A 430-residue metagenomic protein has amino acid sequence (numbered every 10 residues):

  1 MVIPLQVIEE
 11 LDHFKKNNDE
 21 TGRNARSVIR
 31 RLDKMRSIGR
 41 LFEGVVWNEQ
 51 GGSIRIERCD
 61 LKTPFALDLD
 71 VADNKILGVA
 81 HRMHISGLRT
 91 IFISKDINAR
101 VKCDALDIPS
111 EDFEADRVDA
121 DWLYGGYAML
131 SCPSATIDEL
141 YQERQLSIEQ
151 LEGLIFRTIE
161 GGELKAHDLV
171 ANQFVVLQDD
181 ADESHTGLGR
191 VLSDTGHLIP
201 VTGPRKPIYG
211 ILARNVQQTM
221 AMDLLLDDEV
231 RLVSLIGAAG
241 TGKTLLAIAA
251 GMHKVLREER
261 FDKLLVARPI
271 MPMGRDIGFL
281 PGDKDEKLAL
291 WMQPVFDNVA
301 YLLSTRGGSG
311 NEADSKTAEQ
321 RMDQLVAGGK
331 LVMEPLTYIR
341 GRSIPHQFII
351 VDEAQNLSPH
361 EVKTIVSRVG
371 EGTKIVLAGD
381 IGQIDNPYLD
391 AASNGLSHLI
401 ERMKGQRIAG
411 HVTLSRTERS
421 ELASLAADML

Functional and structural regions predicted by a protein language model:
M1-I91, I97-I208: Active-site-proximal, substrate-binding regions of enzyme catalytic domains and RNA-binding/basic surfaces
E10-V46, Q293-V295, Y388, H398-L430: Conserved coupling/interface region of RecA-like P-loop/ASCE motor cores
G210-E229, V332: N-terminal pre-P-loop "Q-motif" helix
E229-S234, H346: Pre-Walker A (Motif I) flank of P-loop NTPase domains
L235-G237, A247: Hydrophobic anchor at the beta1->P-loop junction of P-loop NTPases
L246-R321, N386-R407: Conserved P-loop
L265-A267, V332-M333, I350-V351, K374-D380: Structural recognition of the conserved hydrophobic beta-strand(s) that form the central parallel beta-sheet of P-loop
A327-I350, A354-T364: Conserved RecA-like ASCE ATPase "motif II neighborhood" in helicase/translocase motors
